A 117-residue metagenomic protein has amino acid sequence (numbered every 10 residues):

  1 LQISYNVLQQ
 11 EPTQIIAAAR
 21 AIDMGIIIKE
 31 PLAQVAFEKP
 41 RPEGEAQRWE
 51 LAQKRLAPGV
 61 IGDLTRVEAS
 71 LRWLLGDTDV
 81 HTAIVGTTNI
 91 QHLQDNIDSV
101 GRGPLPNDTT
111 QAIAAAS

Functional and structural regions predicted by a protein language model:
L1-S117: Beta/alpha (TIM)-barrel catalytic core signal, keyed to glycine-rich beta->alpha loops juxtaposed to Asp/Glu that bind
